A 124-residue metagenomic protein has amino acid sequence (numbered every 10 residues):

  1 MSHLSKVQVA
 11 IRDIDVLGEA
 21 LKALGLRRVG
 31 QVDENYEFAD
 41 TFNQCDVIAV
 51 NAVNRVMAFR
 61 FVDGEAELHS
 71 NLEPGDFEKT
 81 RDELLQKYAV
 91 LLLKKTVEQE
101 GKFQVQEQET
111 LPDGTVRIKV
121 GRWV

Functional and structural regions predicted by a protein language model:
M1-V124: Interaction-mediating elements
